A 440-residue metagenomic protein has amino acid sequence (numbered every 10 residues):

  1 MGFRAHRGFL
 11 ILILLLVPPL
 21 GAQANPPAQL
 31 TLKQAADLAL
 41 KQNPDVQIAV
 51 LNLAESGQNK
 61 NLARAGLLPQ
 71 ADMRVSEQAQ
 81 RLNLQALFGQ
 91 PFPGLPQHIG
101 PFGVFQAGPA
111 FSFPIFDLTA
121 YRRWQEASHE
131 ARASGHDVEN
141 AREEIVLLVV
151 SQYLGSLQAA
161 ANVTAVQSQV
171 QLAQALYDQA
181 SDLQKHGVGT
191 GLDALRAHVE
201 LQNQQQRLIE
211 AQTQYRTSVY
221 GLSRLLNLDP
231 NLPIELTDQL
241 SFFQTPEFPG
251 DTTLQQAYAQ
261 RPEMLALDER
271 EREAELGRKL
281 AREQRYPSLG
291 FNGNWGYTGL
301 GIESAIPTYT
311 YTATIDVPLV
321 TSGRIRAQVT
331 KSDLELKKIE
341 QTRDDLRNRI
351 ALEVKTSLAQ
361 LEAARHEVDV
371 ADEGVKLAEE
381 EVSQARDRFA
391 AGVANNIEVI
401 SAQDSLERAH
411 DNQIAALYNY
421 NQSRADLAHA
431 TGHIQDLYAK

Functional and structural regions predicted by a protein language model:
G8-P19: Bacterial N-terminal signal peptides
A22-S76, L82, F113, P230 (+6 more regions): Bacterial Sec-pathway N-terminal export signals of envelope proteins
Q23-N25, R81, N412-K440: Acidic, low-complexity, intrinsically disordered peripheral segments
A24-A28, R74-F113, E235-G250, K279 (+2 more regions): Small/polar, glycine/serine/threonine/aspartate-rich low-complexity segments that form flexible
D37-Q47, A54-Q70, P101, G108-E126 (+10 more regions): A glycine-/polar-enriched beta->alpha junction
V104-Q106, S151, R196, T308-T310 (+2 more regions): Transmembrane beta-barrel architecture of outer-membrane proteins
R142-Q256, S357-Q360, A364, S405-L406: Periplasmic alpha-helical coiled-coil/stalk elements that build and connect Gram-negative outer-membrane
Q184-V188, F389-V393, A430: A short glycine-centered flexible hinge/capping loop motif at secondary-structure junctions
